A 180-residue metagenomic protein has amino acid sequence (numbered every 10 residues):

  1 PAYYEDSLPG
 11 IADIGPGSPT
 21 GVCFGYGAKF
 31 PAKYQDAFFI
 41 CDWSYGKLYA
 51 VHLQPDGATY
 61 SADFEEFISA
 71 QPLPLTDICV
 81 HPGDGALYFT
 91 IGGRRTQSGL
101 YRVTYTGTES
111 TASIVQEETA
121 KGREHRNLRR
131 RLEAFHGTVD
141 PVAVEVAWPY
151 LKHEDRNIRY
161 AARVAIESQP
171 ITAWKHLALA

Functional and structural regions predicted by a protein language model:
P1-F135, A165: Beta-propeller domains with acidic blade repeats across secreted/periplasmic ectodomains and cytosolic WD/CNH propellers
V22, E145-P149: Short hydrophobic/aromatic-rich motifs at helix boundaries and adjacent loops
Y45, Q97, R159, T172-K175: Internal amphipathic alpha-helical segments of the cytochrome P450 catalytic fold
H125-V139, P149, N157-Q169, H176-A180: Structural detector for internal amphipathic alpha-helices that build alpha-solenoid repeat scaffolds
D140-V144: Core helices of alpha-solenoid repeat scaffolds
